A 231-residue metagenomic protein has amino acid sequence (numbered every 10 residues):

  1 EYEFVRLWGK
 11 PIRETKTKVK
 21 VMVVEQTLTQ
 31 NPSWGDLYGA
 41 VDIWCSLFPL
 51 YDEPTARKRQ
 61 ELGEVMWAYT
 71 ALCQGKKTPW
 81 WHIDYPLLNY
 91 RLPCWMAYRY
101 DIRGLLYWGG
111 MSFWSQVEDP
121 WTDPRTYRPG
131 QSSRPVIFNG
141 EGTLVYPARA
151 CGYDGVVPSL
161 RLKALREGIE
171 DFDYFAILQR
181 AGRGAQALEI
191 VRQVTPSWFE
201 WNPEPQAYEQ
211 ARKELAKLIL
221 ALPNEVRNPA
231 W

Functional and structural regions predicted by a protein language model:
E1-Q116: Catalytic-core regions of glycoside hydrolase
E1-S33, E118-W231: Catalytic domains of carbohydrate-active enzymes that cleave complex glycans
